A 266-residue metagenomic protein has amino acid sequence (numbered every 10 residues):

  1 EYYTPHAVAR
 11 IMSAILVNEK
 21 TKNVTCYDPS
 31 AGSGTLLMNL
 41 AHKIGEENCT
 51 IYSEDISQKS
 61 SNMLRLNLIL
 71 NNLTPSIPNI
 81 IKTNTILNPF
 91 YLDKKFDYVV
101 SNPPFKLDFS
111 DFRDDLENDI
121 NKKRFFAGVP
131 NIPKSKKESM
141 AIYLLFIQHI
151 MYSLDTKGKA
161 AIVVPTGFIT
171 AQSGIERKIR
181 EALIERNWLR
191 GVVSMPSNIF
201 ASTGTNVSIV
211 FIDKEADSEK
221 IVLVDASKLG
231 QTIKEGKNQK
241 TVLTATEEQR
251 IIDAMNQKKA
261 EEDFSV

Functional and structural regions predicted by a protein language model:
Y2-S101, K106-D119, V164-G167, I175-I179 (+1 more regions): Conserved S-adenosyl-L-methionine
D93, D97-V266: A conserved structural/catalytic subdomain of Rossmann-like adenosyl-cofactor enzymes
